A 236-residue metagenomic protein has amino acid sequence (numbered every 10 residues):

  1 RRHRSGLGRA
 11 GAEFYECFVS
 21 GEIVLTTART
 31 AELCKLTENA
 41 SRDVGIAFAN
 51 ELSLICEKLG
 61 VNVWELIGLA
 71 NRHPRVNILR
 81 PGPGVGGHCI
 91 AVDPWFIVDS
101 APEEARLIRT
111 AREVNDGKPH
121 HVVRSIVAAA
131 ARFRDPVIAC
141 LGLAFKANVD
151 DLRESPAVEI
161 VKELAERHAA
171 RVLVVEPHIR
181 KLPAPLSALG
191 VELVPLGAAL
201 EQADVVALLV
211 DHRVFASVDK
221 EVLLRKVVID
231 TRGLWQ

Functional and structural regions predicted by a protein language model:
R1-Q236: Structural/interface elements that position substrates and couple domains in central-metabolism enzymes
